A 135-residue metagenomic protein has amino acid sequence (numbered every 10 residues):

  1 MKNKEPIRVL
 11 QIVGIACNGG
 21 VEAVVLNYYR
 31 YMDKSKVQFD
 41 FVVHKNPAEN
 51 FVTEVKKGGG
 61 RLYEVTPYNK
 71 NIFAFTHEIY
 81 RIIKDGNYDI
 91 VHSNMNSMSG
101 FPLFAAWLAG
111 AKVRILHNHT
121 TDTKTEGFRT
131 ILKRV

Functional and structural regions predicted by a protein language model:
M1-V135: Membrane-interface segments of envelope glycosyltransferases acting on lipid-linked substrates or membrane lipids
